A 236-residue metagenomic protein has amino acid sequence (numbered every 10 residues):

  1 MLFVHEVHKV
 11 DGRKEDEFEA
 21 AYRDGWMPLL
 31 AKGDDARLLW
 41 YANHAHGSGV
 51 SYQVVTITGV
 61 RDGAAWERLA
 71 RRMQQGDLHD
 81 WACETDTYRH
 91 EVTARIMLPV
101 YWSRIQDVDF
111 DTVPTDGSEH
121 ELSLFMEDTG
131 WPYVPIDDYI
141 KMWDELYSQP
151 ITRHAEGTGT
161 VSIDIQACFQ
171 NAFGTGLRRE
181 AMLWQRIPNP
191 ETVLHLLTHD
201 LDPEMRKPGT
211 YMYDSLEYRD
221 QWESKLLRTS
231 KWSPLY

Functional and structural regions predicted by a protein language model:
L2-K14, Y101-P190, T229-Y236: Surface-exposed interaction/gating patches
D16-W40, H46-S51, G59-M97, E145 (+3 more regions): An amphipathic, aromatic/His-enriched active-site/gating alpha helix that lines ligand/cofactor pockets
